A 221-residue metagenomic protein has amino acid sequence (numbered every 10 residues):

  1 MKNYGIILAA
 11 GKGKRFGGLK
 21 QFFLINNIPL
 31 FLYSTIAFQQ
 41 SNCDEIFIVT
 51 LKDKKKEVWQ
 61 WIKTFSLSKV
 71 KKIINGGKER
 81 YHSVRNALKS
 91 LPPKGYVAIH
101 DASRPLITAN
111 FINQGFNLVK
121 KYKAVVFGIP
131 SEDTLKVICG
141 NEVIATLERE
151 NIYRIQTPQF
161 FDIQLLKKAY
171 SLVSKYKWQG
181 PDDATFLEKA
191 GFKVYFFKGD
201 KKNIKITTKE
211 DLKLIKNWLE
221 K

Functional and structural regions predicted by a protein language model:
K2-K56: N-terminal glycine-rich phosphate-binding loop and ensuing alpha1 helix
I7, F31, A87, H100-D101 (+3 more regions): Residue-level signal for inorganic ion chemistry
L24, L106, T146, F160 (+1 more regions): Short aromatic/basic micro-patch
S41-N42, K63-V70: Short helix-capping segments at alpha-helix termini
D44-I46, K123-A124, K193: Residues at the starts of beta-strands that form the adenosine-phosphate
K72, E79-G140, Q156: Conserved beta-loop-beta/alpha segment of the NTase-like Rossmann-fold superfamily that binds/positions NTPs
K136-F161: Short, flexible, basic/aromatic active-site loop/helix in glycosyltransferases
Y153-K221: Conserved alpha/beta core of the MobA/IspD/sugar-nucleotide pyrophosphorylase nucleotidyltransferase superfamily
